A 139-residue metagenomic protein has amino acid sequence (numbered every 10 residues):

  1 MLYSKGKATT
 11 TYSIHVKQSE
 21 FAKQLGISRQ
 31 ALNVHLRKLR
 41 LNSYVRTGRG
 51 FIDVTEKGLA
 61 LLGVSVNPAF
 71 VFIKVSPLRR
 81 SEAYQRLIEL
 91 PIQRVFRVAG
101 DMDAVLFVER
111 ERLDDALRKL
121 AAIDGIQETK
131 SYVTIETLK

Functional and structural regions predicted by a protein language model:
M1-K139: A compositional/biophysical signature of low hydrophobicity enriched in polar/charged and small residues
